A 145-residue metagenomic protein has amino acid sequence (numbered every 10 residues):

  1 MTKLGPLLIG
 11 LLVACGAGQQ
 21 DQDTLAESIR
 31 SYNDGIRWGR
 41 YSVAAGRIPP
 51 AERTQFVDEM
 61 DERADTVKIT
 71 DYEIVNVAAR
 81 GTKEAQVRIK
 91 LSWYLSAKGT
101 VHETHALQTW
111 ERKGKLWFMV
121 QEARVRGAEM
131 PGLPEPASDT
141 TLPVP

Functional and structural regions predicted by a protein language model:
M1-P6: Bacterial N-terminal signal peptides that target proteins for export
C15-A17: N-terminal Sec signal peptide cleavage junction
Q20-D21, A26-S28, W38-Q86, G99: Short solvent-exposed beta->alpha transition segments
G81-P145: Exposed beta-sheet edge and beta->alpha loop/turn motif
